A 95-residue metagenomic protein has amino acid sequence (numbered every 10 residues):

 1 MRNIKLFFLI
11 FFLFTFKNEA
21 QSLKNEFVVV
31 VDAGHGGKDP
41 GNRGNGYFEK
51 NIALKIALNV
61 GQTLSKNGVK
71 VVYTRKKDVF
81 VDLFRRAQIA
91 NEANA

Functional and structural regions predicted by a protein language model:
M1-A95: Catalytic-site microenvironment of enzymes that process N-acetyl-hexosamine-containing cell-wall polysaccharides
